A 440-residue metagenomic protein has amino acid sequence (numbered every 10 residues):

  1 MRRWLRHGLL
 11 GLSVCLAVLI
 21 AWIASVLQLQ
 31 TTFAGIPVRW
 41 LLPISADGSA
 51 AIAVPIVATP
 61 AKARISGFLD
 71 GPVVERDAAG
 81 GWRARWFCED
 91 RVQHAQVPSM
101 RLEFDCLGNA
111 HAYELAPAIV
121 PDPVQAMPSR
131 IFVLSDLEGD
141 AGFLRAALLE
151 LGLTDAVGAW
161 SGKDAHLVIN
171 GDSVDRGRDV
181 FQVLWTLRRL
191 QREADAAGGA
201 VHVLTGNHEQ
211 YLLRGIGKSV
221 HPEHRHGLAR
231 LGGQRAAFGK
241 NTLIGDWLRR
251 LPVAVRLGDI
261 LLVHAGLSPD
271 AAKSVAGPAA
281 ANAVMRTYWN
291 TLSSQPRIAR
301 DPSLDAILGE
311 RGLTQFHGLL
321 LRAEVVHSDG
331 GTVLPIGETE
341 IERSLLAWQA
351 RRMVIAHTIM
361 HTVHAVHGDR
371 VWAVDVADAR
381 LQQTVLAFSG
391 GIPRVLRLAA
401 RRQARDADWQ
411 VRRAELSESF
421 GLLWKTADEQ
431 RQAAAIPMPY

Functional and structural regions predicted by a protein language model:
R2-Y440: Feature recognizes metal-dependent phosphohydrolase scaffolds
